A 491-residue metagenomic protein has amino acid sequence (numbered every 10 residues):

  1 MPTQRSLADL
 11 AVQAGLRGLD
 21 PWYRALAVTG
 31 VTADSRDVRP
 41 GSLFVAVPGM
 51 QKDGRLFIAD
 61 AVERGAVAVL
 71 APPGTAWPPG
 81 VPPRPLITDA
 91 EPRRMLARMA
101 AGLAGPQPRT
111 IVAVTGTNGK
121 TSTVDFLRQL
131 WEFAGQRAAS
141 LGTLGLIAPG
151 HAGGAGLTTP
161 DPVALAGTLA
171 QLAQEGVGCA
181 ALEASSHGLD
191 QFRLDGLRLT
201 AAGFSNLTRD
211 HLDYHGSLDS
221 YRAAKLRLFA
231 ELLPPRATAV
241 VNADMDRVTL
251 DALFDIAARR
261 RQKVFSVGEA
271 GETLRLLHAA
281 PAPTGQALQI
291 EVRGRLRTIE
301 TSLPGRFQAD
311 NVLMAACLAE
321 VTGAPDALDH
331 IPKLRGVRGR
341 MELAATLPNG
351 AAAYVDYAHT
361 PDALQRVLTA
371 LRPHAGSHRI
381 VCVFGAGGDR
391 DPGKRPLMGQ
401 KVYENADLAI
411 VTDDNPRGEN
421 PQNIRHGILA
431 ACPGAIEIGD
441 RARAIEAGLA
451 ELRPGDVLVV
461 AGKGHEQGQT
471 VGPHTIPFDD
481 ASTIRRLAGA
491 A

Functional and structural regions predicted by a protein language model:
M1-R98, G102, T238, R275-A279 (+3 more regions): N-terminal leader/targeting and accessory segments in enzymes
D9, Q13, V69, P73-P83 (+2 more regions): C-terminal helical cap/extension that packs against the catalytic core of soluble nucleotide-cofactor enzymes
A11, M95-A243, R247-R260, A375: Phosphate-binding loop of NTP-binding sites
G49-K52, V337-G339, D362-Q365, T369-C432 (+2 more regions): Active-site beta-alpha connecting loops in nucleotide-dependent enzymes
G49-Q51, T75, G119, S186-H187 (+6 more regions): Short glycine-rich anion-binding loops that position phosphate/pyrophosphate groups of nucleotides and phosphorylated
I58, R128, L169, K225 (+3 more regions): Generic hydrophobic/aromatic pocket-lining and core-packing "Φ" positions
T75-V81, D190, L199-A353, L429-A431: Acidic, Mg2+-coordinating active-site environments of NTP-dependent enzymes
V457-A490: Glycine/aspartate-rich loop-and-adjacent alpha/beta segment that forms the canonical ThDP
